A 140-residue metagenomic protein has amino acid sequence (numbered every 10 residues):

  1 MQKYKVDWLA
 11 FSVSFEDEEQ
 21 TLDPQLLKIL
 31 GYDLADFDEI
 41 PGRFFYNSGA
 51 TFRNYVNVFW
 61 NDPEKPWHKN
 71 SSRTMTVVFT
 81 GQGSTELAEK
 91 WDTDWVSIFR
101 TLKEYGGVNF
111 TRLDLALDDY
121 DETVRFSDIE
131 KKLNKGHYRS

Functional and structural regions predicted by a protein language model:
M1-S140: Structured, helix-rich domain cores that form ligand/interaction pockets
